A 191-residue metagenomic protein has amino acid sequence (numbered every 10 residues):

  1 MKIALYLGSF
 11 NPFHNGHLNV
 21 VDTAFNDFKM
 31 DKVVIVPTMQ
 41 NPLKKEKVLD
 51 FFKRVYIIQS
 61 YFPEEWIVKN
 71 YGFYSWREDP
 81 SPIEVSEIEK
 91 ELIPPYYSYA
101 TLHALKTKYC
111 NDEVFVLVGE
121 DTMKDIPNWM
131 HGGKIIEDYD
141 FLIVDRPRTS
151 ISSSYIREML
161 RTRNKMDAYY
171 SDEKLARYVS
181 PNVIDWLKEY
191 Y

Functional and structural regions predicted by a protein language model:
M1-Y191: Nucleotidyltransferase catalytic core that binds NTPs
